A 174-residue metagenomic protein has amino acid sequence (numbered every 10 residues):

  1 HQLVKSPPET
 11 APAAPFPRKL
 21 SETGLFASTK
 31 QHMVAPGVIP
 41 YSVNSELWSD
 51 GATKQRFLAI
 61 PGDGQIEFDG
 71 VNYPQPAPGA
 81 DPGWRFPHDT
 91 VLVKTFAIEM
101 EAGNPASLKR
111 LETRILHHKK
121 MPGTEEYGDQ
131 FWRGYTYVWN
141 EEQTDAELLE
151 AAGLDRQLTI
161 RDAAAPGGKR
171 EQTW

Functional and structural regions predicted by a protein language model:
H1-D63: N-terminal pre-domain segments of enzymes
H1-T10, G83, G103-W174: Sequence context surrounding c-type heme c attachment/ligation sites in exported
V43-E46, P78-P82: Short secondary-structure capping/turn segments at boundaries of alpha-helices and beta-strands
I66-D69, A102-G103: Short, solvent-exposed loop/turn elements at domain surfaces
F68-D81: Short alpha-helix capping/helix-loop boundary micro-motifs
F86-D89: Short, well-ordered loop/turn sites that connect or cap secondary structure elements
